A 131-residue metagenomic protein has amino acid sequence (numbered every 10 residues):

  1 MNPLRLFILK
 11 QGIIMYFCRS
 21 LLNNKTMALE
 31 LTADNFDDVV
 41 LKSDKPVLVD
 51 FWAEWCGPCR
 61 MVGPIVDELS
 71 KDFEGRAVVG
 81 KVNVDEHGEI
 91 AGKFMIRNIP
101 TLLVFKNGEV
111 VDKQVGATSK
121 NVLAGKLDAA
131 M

Functional and structural regions predicted by a protein language model:
N2-V78, D85-M131: Proteins that catalyze or organize thiol-disulfide redox chemistry and the adjacent proteostasis machinery handling
